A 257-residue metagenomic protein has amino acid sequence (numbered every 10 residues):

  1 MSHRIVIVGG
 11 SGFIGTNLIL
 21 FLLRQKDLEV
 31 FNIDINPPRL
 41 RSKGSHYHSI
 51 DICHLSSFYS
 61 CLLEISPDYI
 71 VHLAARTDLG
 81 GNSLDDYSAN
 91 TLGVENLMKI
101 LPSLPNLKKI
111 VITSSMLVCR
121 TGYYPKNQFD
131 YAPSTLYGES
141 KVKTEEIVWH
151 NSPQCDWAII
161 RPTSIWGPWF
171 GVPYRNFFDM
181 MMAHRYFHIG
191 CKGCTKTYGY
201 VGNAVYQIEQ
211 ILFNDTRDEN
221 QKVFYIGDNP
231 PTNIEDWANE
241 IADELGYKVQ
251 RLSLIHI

Functional and structural regions predicted by a protein language model:
I5-Q25: N-terminal Rossmann NAD(P)H-binding glycine-rich loop of SDR-like oxidoreductase domains
I52-A89, G122-P125: NAD(P)H-binding glycine-rich loop region in Rossmannoid oxidoreductase-like domains and their noncatalytic homologs
I70, G81-I110, I147: NAD(P)-cofactor binding segment of oxidoreductase domains
E95-L136: Conserved Rossmann-fold NAD(P)-dependent oxidoreductase catalytic core, especially the SDR/UDP-sugar
C119-R120, A158-N176: Flexible, glycine-rich beta-alpha linker
S134-A158: Active-site Tyr-X1-5-Lys
F170-N176, G190-F213, Q221-Y225: Substrate-positioning beta->alpha
N214-I255: Mid/C-terminal beta-alpha module of Rossmann-like enzyme folds, strongest in SDR-family dehydrogenases/epimerases
